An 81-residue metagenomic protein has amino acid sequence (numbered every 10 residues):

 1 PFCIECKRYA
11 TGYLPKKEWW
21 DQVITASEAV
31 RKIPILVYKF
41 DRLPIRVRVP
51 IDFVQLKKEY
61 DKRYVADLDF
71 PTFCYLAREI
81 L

Functional and structural regions predicted by a protein language model:
P1-L81: Catalytic phosphate/metal-binding cores of nucleic-acid and nucleotide-processing enzymes, i.e., regions that mediate
